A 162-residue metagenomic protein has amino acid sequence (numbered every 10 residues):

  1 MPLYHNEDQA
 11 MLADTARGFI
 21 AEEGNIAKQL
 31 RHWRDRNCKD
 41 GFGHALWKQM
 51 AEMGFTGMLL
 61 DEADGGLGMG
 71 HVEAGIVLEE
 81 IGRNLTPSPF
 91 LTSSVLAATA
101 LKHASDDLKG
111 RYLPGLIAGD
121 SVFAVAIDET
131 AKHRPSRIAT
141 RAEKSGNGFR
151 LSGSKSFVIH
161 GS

Functional and structural regions predicted by a protein language model:
M1-L91, R111, G115: Amphipathic, small/basic residue-rich leader segments at the start of a protein or domain
A13, I20, L101-A104, G146: Generic helix-packing signal
K39-G43, K102, H133-R137: Short, solvent-exposed polar/charged micro-motifs at secondary-structure junctions
D40, M53, S94-V95, G119-S121 (+1 more regions): Short, basic and Ser/Thr-rich N-terminal targeting/leader segments
G66-L67, D106-S162: Glycine-rich, Trp-frequent "lid" loop and neighboring beta-strands that shape and gate the flavin cofactor pocket
T86-D107: N-terminal glycine-rich flavin-associated loop
